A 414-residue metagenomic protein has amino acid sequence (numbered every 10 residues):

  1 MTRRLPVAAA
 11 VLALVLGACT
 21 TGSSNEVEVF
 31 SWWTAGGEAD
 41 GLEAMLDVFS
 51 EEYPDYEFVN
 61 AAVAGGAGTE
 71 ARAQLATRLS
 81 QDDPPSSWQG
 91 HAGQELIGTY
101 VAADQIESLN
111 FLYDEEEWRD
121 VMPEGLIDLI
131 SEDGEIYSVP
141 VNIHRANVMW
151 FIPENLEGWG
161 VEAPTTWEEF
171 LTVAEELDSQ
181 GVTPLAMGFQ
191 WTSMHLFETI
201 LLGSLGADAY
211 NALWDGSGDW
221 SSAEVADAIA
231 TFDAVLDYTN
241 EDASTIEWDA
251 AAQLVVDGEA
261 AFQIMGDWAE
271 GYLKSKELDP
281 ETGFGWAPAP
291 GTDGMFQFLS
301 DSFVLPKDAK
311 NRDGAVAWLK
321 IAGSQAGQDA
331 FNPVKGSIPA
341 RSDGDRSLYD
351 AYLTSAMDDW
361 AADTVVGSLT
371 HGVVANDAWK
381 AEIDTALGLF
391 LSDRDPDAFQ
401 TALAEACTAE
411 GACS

Functional and structural regions predicted by a protein language model:
W32, A230-N311: Extracytoplasmic/periplasmic substrate-binding proteins
V48-E124, D128-L129, G158-W159, T165 (+1 more regions): Extracytoplasmic "Venus flytrap"/periplasmic binding protein-like
R78, P85-W88, W118-E154, T183-P184 (+2 more regions): A structural signal for short loop-to-beta-strand junctions that line the ligand-binding cleft of periplasmic/secreted
I97-A102, L126-E162, L171, F189-L213 (+2 more regions): Periplasmic solute-binding protein
N110-M122, E162, S204-D227, S275-D279 (+2 more regions): Short, solvent-exposed loop/beta-turn-alpha elements that line the ligand-binding surface or hinge of extracytoplasmic
I127, F284-A287, N332-A381, C413: Long, aromatic- and glycine/proline-rich binding clefts that accommodate carbohydrate-like moieties
E157, D363-S414: Conserved C-terminal helix/tail region of periplasmic/extracytoplasmic solute-binding proteins
A174-L177, D215-S244: Glycine-centered hinge/linker elements that transmit conformational signals in sensory and ligand-binding systems
